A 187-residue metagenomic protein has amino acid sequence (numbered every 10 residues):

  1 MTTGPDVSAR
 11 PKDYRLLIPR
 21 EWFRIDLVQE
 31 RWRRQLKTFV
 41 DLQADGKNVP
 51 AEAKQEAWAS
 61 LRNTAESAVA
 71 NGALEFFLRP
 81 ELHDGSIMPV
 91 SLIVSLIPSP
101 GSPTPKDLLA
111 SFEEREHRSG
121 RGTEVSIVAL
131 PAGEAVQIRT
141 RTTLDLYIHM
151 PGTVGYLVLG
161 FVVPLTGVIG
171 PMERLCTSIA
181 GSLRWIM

Functional and structural regions predicted by a protein language model:
M1-M187: N-terminal targeting sequences that direct proteins away from the cytosol to non-cytosolic compartments
